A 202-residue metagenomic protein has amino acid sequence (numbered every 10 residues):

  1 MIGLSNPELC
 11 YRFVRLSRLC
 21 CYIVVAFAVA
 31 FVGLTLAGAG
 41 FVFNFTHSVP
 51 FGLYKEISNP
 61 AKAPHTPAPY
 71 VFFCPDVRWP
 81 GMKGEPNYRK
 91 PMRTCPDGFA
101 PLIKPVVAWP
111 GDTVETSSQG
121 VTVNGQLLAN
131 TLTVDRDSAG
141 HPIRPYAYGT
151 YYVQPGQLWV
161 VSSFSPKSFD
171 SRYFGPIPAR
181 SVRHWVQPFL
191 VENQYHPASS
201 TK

Functional and structural regions predicted by a protein language model:
I2-K202: Extended hydrophobic leader/signal-anchor segments used for secretion and membrane insertion
